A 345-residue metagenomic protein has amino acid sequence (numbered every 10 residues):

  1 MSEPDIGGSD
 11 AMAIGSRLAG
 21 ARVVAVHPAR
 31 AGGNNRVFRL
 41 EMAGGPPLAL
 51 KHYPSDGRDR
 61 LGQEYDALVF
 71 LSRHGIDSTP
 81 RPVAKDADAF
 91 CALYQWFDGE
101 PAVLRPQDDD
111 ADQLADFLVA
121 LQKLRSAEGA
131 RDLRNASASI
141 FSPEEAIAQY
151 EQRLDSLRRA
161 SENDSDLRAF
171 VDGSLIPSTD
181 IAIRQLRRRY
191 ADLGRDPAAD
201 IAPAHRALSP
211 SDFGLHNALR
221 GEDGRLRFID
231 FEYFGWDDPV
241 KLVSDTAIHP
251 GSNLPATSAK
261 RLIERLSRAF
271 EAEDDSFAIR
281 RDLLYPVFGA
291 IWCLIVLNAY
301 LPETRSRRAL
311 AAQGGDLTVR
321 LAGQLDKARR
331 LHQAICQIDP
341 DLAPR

Functional and structural regions predicted by a protein language model:
D5-G20, S126-S211, E273, F277 (+1 more regions): An alpha-helical support segment within catalytic cores of ATP-dependent transferases
A19-P28: Conserved N-terminal boundary motif of the eukaryotic protein kinase catalytic domain
H27-E162: ATP-binding pocket architecture of kinase catalytic cores
R30, R36-G44, A49-L50, R188-L242: Active-site acidic catalytic loop and adjacent metal/ATP-binding pocket of ATP-dependent phosphoryl transfer enzymes
D56, Y233-F234, H249-N253: Short, contiguous acidic/charged loop-to-helix segments that flank catalytic cores in large enzymes
R187-L193, G224-F228, K260-R280: Short amphipathic alpha-helical segments and their helix-coil junctions
P239-E273, P286-S306: Active-site activation/catalytic loop segments of kinase-like enzymes and analogous catalytic loops in related
L294-R345: ATP/Mg2+ or Mg2+-diphosphate-binding catalytic cores that bind nucleotide phosphates or diphosphates via glycine-rich
